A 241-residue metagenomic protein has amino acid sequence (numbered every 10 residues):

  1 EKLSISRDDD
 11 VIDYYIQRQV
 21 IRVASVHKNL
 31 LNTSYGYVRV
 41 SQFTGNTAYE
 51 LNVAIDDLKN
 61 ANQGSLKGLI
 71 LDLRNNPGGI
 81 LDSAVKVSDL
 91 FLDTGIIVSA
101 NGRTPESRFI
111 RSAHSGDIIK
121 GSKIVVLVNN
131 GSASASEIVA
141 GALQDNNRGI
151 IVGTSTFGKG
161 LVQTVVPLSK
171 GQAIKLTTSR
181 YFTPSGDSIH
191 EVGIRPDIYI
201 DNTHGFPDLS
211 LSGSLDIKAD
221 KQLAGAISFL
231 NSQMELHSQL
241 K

Functional and structural regions predicted by a protein language model:
E1-K159, Q163-V166: Cleft-lining beta-strand/loop regions that shape enzyme active-site pockets
R22, I97, R103, F182 (+2 more regions): Active-site/binding-pocket entry motifs
S115-I118, T164-L168, S185, V192 (+2 more regions): Short, surface-exposed patches at the edges or C-terminal ends of soluble domains, predominantly
S134, P184-I189: Metal-dependent DNA phosphodiester-chemistry modules and their immediately adjacent helices/loops in DNA-processing
K170, I174-S179: Short acidic, Pro/Gly- and aromatic-enriched capping/linker segments at domain boundaries
A173, D187-K241: Conserved functional hotspot residues or short segments at active or partner-binding sites across diverse domains
